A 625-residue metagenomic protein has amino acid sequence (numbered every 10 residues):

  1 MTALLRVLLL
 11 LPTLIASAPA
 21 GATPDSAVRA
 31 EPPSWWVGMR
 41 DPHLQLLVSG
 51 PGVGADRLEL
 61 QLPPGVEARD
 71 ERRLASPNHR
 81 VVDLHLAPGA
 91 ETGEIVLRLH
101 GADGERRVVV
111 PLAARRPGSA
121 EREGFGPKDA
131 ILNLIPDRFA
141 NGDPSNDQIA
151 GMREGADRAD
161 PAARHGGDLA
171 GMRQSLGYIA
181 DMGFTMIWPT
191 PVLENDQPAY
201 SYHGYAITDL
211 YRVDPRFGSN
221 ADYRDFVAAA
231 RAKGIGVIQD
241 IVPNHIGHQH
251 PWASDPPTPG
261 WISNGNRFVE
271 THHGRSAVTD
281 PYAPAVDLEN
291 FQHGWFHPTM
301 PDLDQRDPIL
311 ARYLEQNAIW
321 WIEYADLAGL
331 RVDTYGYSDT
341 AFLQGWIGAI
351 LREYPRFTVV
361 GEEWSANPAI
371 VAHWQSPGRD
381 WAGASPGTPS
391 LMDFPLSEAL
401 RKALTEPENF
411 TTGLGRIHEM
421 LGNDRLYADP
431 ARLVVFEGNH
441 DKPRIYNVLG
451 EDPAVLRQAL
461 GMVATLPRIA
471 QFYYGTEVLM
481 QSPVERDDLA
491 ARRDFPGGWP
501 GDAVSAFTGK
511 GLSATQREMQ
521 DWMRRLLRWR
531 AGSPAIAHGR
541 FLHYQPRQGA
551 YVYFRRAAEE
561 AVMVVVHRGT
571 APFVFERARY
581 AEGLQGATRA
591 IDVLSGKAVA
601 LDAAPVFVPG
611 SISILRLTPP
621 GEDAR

Functional and structural regions predicted by a protein language model:
R6-A16: Bacterial N-terminal signal peptides
P19-A22, R106, A113-A130, R173 (+3 more regions): Carbohydrate-interacting/catalytic domains
T23-A55, L112-P117, E121: Beta-strand/beta-sandwich contexts
M39-D103: Immunoglobulin-like IPT/TIG beta-sandwich domains and homologous Ig-like subdomains
L134, I179, P189, L210 (+10 more regions): Conserved, mostly hydrophobic/aromatic
A140-I319, E323-Y324, L343-R352, A369-I370 (+2 more regions): Substrate-binding/active-site clefts of carbohydrate-active enzymes
V227, H245, I319, E323-A328 (+9 more regions): Active-site-proximal helices and loops of the catalytic beta/alpha 8
A428-E451: Active-site clefts of carbohydrate-active enzymes
